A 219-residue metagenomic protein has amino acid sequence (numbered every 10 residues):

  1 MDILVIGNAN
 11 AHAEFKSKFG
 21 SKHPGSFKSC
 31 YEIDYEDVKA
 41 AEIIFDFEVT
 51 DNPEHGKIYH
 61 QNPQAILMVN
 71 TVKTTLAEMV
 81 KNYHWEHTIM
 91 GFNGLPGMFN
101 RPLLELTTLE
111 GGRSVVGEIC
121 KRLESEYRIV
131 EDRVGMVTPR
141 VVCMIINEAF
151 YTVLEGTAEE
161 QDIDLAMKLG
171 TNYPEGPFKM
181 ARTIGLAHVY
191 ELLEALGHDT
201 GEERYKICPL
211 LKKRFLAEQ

Functional and structural regions predicted by a protein language model:
M1-D132, E160-Q219: NAD(P)-dependent Rossmann-like dehydrogenase/reductase catalytic/cofactor-binding core
L123-I145, A149-T152: Conserved anion/nucleotide-ligand pocket segment
